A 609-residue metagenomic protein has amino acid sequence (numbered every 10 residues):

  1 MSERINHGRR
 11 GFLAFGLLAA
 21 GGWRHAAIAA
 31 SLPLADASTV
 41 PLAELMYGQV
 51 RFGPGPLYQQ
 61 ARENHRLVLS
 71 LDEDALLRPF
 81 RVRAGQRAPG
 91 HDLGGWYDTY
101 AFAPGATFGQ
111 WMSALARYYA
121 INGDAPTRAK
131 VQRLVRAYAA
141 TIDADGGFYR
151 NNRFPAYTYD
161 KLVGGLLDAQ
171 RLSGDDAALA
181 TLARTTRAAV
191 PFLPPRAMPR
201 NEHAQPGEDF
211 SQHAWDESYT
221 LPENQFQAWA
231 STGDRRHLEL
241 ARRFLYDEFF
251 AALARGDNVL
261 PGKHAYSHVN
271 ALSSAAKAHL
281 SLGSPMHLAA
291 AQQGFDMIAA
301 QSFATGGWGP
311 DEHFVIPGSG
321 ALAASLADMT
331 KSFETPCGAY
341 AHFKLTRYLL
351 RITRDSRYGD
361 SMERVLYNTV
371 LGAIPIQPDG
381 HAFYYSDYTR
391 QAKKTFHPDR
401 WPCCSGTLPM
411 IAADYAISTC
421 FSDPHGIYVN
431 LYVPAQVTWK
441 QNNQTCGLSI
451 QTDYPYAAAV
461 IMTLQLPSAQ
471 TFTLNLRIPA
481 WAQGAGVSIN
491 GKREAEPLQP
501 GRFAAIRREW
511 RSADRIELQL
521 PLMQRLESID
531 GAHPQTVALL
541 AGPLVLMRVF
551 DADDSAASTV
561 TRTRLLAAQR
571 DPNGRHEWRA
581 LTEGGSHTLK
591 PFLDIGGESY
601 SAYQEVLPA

Functional and structural regions predicted by a protein language model:
R4-I5, G11-A30: N-terminal export signals
A30-T107, A125-G147, A183-R184, R242: Low-complexity, Ser/Thr/Pro/Gly-enriched N-terminal "stalk/linker" regions
L93, Y97, A101, G109 (+1 more regions): Extended ligand-binding groove/face enriched in aromatic
A101-A120, F154-R171, Q212-A230, K263-L280 (+3 more regions): Well-ordered alpha-helical segments within folded domains of soluble proteins
A241, A291, S356-T463, Q499 (+3 more regions): C-terminal beta-rich recognition modules with glycine/proline-rich loops and embedded aromatic residues
L253, F303-I316, G320-A339: Catalytic cores of eukaryotic secretory-pathway lumenal/extracellular enzymes that build and remodel glycoconjugates
L280-A300, M329-Q377: Catalytic-core region of carbohydrate-active enzymes that cleave or remodel glycosidic bonds
A482-R507, L526-A532: Solvent-exposed beta-strand/loop surfaces of large extracellular or lumenal domains
